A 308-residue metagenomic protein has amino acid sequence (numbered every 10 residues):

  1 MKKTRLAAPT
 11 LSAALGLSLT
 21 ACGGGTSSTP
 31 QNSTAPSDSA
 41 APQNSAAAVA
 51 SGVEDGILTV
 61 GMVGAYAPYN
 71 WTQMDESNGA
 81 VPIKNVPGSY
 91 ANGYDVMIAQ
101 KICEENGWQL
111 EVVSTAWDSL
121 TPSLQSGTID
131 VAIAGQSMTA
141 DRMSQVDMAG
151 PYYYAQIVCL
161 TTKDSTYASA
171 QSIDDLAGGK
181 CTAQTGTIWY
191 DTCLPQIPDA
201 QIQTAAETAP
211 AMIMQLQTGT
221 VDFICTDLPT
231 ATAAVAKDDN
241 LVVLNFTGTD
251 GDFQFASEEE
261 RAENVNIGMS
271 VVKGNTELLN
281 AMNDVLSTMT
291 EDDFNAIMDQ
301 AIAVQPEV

Functional and structural regions predicted by a protein language model:
M1-T10: Bacterial N-terminal signal peptides that target proteins for export
S18-A21: C-terminal motif of bacterial Sec signal peptides marking the signal peptidase cleavage site
G23, M97-E105, S165, G179-K180 (+2 more regions): Extended ligand-binding regions for polar small-molecule ligands
G23-S51: Short, low-complexity, disordered segments immediately C-terminal to signal peptides in bacterial exported proteins
A48-G135: Extracytoplasmic small-molecule ligand-binding "clamshell" domains of the periplasmic binding protein/Venus flytrap
A67, G88-E104, Q136, Q156-I213 (+1 more regions): Bilobed "Venus flytrap"/periplasmic-binding protein-like clamshell domains and structurally analogous long
Q109-D175, Q254-E260: Acidic, polar ligand-binding/catalytic clefts
S119, A134-Q145, T192-P195, D222-E263: A ligand-binding cleft/hinge motif common to bilobed small-molecule-binding domains
